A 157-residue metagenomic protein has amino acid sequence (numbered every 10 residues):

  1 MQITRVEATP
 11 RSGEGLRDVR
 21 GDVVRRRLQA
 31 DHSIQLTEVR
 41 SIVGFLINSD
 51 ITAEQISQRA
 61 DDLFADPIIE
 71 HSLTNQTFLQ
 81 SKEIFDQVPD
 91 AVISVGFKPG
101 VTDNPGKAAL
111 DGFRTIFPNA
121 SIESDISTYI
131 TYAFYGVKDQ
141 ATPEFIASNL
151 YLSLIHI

Functional and structural regions predicted by a protein language model:
M1-V6, E70-V95: Intrinsic disorder/low-complexity detector
A8-V19, V95-P105: Short, surface-exposed ligand-recognition loops at beta-strand->loop->(often short) alpha-helix junctions that present
V24, I56-F64, A108-L110, F145-Y151: Short amphipathic alpha-helices in soluble, non-transmembrane regions that often serve as interface/regulatory elements
A30, I34, R40-D50: N-terminal alpha-helical targeting/anchoring segments
T37-S41, P89, S94, L110 (+2 more regions): Interaction-mediating elements
S49-E54, G136-T142: Helix N-cap motif at beta-to-alpha junctions
E54, D66, G96-G100: Membrane-embedded alpha-helical signal segments
I155-I157: Conserved small/polar residues in nucleotide/adenosyl-binding loops
